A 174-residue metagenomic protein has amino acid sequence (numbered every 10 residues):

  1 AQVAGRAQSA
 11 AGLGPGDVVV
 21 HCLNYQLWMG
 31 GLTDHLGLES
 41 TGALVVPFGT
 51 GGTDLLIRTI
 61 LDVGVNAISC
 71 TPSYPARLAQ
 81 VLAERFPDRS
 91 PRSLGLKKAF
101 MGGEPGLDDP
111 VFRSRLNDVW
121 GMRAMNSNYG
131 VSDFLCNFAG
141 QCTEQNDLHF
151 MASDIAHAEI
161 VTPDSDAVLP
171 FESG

Functional and structural regions predicted by a protein language model:
V3-V18, G52-V65: Conserved ATP-dependent adenylate/AMP-binding module captured primarily in the ANL superfamily
G5-T41: Conserved AMP-binding loop of ANL adenylate-forming enzymes
T41-G174: Active-site glycine/GP-rich loop and adjacent strand/helix microenvironment that borders small-molecule binding pockets
